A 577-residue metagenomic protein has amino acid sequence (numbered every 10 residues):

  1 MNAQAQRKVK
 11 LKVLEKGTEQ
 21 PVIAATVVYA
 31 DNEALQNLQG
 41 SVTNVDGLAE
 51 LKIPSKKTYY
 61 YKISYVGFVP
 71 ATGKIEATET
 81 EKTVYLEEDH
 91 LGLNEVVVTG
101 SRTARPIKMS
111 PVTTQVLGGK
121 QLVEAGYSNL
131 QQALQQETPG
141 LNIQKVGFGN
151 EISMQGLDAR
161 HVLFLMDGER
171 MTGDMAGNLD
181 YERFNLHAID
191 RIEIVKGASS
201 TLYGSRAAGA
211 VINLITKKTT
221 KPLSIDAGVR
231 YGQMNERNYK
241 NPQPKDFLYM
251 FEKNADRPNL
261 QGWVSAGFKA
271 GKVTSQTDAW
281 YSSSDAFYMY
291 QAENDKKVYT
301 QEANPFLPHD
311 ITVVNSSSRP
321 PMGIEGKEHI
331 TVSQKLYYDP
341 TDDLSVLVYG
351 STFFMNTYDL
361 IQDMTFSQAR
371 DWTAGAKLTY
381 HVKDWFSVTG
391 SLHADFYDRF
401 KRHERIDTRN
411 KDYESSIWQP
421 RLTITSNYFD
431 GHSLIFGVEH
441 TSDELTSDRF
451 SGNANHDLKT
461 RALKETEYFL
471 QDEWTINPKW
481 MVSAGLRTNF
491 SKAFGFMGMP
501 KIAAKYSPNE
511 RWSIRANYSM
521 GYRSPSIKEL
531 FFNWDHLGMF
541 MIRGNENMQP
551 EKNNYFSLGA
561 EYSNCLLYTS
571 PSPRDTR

Functional and structural regions predicted by a protein language model:
L14-T18, A25-A30, K62-F68, E79-V123 (+1 more regions): Short, acidic, small-residue-rich periplasmic hinge/interaction motif at the N-terminus of Gram-negative outer-membrane
E33-L48: Short, acidic Ser/Thr/Gly-rich low-complexity loop/linker segments typical of extracellular and cell-surface proteins
K52, N142, S153, E169-K196 (+1 more regions): Short acidic/polar hinge/loop motifs at secondary-structure boundaries that mediate gating or recognition
V84, F184-G228: A beta-strand signature from Gram-negative outer-membrane beta-barrel systems, especially the internal plug domain
T114, Q131-G173, D190, A210: Extracytoplasmic beta-strand/coil segments of soluble accessory domains associated with Gram-negative outer-membrane
G228-S367: Periplasmic-side early beta-strands and strand-to-turn transitions of outer-membrane beta-barrels
Q276, S333-M355, A369-G495, K505-S507 (+1 more regions): Face-selective signature of the C-terminal outer-membrane beta-barrel domain
T365-H381, Y413, R461-L463, S507 (+2 more regions): Outer-membrane beta-barrel signature, preferentially recognizing the C-terminal barrel domain of Gram-negative
